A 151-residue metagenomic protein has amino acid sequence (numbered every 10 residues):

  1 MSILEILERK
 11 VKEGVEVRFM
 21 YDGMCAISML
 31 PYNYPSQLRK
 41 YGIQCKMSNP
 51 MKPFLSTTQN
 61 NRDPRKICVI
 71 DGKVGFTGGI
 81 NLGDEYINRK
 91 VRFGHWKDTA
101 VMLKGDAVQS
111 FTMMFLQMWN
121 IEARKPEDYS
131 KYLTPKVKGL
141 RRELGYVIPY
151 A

Functional and structural regions predicted by a protein language model:
M1-A151: Charged, low-complexity intrinsically disordered terminal segments
